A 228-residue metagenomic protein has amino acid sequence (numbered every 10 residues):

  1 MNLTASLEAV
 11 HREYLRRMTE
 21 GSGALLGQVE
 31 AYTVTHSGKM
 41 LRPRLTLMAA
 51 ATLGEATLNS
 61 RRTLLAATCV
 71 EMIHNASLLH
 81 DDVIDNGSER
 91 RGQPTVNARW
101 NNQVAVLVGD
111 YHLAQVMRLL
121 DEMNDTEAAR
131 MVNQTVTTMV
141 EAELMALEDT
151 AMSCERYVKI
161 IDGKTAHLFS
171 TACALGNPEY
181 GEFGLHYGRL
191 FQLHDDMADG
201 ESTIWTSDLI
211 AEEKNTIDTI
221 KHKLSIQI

Functional and structural regions predicted by a protein language model:
M1-I228: All-alpha prenyltransferase/terpene-synthase fold signal
